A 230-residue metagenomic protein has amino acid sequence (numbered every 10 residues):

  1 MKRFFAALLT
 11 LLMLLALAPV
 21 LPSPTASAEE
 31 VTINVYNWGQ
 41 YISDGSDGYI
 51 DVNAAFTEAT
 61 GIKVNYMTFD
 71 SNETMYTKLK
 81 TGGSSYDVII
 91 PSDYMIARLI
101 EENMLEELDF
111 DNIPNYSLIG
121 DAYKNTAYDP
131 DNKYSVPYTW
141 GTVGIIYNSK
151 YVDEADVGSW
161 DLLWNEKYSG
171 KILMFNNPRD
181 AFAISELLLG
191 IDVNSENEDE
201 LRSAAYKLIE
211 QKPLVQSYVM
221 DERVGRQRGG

Functional and structural regions predicted by a protein language model:
M1-L9: Positively charged n-region of N-terminal signal peptides that target proteins for export
L8-V20: Bacterial N-terminal signal peptides
A16, A55, A59, D111 (+1 more regions): Solvent-exposed, charged/polar functional surfaces in cytosolic regulatory/catalytic domains
L17-E30: Sec-dependent signal peptide cleavage junction
E29-R98, G225: Early extracytoplasmic/lumenal segment of secretory-pathway proteins
W38-Y49, S85-G225, G229: Extracytoplasmic ligand-binding site segments that recognize negatively charged/polar headgroups
